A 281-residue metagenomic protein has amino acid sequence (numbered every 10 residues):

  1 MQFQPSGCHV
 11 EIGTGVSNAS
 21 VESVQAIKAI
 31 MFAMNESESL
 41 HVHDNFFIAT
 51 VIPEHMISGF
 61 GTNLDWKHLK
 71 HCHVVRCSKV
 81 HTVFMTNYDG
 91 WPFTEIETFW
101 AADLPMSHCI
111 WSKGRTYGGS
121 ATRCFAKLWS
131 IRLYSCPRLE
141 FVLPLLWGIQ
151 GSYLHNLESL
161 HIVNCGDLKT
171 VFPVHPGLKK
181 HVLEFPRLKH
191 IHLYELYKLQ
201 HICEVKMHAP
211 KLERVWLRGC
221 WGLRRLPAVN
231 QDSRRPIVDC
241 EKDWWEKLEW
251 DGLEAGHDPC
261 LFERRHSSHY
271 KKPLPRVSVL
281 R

Functional and structural regions predicted by a protein language model:
M1-R281: Innate immune receptor modules and recognition interfaces
